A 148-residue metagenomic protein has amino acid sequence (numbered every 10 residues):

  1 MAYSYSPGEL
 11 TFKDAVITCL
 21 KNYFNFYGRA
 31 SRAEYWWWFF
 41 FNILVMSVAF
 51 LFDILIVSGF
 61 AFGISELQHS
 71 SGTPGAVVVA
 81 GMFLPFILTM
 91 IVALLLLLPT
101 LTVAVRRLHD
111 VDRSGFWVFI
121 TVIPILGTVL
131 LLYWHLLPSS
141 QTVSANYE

Functional and structural regions predicted by a protein language model:
M1-F41, T102-W117, Y133-E148: Membrane-interface extramembranous regions at the lipid-water interface
Y3-K13, G75-T102, S114-L136: Selective recognition of hydrophobic, aromatic-rich stretches within alpha-helical transmembrane segments of polytopic
Y23, V48-G59, L95-V105, V129-S140: Structural signature of transmembrane alpha-helix termini at the membrane-water interface
F40-I43, P124: Generic secondary-structure boundary signal with a strong preference for alpha-helix termini
L44, F52, W117-I120: Alpha-helical transmembrane segments and their juxtamembrane interfaces
M46-L97: Membrane-helix interface segments in multi-pass membrane proteins
E66-Q68, T121, S144-E148: Hydrophobic alpha-helical transmembrane segments and immediately flanking/interface helices in integral membrane
